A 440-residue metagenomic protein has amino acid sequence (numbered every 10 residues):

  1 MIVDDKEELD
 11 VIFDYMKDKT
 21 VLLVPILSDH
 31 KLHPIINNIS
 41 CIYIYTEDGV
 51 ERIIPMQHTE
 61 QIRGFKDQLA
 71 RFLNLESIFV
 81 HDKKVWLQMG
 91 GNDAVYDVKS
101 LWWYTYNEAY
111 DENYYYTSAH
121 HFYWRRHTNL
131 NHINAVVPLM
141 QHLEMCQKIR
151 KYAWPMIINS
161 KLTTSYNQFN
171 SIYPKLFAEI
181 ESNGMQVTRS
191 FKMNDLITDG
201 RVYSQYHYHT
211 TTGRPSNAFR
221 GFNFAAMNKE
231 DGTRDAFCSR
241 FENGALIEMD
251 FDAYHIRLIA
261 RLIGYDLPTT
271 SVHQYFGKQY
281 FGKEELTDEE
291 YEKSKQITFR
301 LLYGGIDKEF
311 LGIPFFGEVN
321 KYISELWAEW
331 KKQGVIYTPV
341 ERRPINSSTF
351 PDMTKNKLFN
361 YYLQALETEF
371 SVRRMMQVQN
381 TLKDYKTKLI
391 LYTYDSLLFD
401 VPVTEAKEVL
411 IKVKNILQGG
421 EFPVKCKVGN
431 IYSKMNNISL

Functional and structural regions predicted by a protein language model:
I2-D4, M16-D18, V24-E60, R189-D288 (+2 more regions): Acidic, glycine-rich two-metal-ion catalytic cores of nucleic acid-processing enzymes
I2-F13, K17-N159, A253: Conserved DEDDh/DEDDy metal-dependent 3′-5′ exonuclease domain
N74-Q88, D250, K308-E309, L391 (+1 more regions): Short glycine-rich phosphate-binding loop at a beta-alpha junction
W86-M89, F169-Y173, D199, H207 (+6 more regions): A glycine-rich phosphate-binding loop feature that marks nucleotide/adenosyl-phosphate handling sites
L87-T163, Y173-N183, R220, A226-K355: Helical catalytic core of nucleic-acid polymerases
L143, A178-R189, I306-D307, L397-K412: Catalytic palm subdomain of template-directed nucleic-acid polymerases, centered on the conserved carboxylate motif
N167-N170, R189: Short, charged, amphipathic alpha-helical segments
R189-K192, V403-L440: Polymerase palm active-site segment centered on the conserved acidic dipeptide of motif C
